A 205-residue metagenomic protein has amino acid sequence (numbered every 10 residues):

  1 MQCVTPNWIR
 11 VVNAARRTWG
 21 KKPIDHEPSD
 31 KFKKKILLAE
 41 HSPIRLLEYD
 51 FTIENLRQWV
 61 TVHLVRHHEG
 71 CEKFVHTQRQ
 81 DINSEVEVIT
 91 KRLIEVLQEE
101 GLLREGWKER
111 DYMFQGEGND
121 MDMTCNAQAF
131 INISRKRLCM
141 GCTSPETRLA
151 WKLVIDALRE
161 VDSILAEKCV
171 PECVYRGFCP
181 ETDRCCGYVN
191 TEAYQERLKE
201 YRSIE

Functional and structural regions predicted by a protein language model:
M1-E205: Family-specific signature for flavin-dependent thymidylate synthase
